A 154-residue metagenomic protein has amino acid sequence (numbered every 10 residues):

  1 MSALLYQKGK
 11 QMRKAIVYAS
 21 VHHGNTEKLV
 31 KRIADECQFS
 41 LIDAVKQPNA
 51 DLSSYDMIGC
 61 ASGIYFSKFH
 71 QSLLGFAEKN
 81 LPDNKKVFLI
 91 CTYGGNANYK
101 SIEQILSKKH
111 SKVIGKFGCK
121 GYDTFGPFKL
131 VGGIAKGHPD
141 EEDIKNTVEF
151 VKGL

Functional and structural regions predicted by a protein language model:
L5-Q7, K14, V21, E27 (+2 more regions): FMN-binding flavodoxin-like domain, especially the glycine-rich phosphate-binding loop
K8-G9, Q47: Structured catalytic/translocation cores of nucleotide/phosphate-coupled proteins
Q38-N49: A short beta-strand-loop structural module common to alpha/beta enzyme folds
